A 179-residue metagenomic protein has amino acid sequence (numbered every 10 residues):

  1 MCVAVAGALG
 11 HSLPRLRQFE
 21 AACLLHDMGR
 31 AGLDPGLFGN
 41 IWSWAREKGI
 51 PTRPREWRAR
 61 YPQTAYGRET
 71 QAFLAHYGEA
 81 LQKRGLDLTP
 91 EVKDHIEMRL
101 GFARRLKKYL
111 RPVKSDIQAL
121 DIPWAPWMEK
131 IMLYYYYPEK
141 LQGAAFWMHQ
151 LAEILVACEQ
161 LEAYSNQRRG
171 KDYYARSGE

Functional and structural regions predicted by a protein language model:
M1-E179: Histidine- and acidic-residue-rich, metal-dependent catalytic cores
